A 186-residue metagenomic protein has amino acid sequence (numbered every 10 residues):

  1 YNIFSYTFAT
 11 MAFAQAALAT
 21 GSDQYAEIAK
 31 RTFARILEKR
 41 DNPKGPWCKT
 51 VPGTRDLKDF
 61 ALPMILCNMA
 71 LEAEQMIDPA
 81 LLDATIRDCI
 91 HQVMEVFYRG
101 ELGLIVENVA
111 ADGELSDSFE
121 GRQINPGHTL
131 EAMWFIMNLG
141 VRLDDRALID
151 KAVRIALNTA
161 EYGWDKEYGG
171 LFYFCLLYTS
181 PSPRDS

Functional and structural regions predicted by a protein language model:
Y1, Y25, L37-D56, E95-E120 (+1 more regions): Glycine- and aromatic-rich loop/turn segments at beta-sheet edges
N2-A17, K58-E74, Q123-V141, S180: Well-ordered alpha-helical segments within folded domains of soluble proteins
I3-P46, K58: Internal, well-ordered domain-core segments that constitute the primary functional module of diverse proteins
A17-K30, E74-R87, G140-V153: Structural helix-adjacent loops and short alpha-helical linkers that scaffold large soluble proteins
L18, S22, I36-K39, W47-P52 (+4 more regions): Active-site lining segments of carbohydrate-active enzymes
I65-E74, L81-L115: Loop-centered beta-sheet repeat module
P126-Y168: Long, well-ordered mid-to-C-terminal structural blocks that present hydrophobic/aromatic surfaces
Y178-S186: Single conserved hydrophobic/aromatic residue that forms the stacking wall/gate of nucleotide- or nucleobase-binding
